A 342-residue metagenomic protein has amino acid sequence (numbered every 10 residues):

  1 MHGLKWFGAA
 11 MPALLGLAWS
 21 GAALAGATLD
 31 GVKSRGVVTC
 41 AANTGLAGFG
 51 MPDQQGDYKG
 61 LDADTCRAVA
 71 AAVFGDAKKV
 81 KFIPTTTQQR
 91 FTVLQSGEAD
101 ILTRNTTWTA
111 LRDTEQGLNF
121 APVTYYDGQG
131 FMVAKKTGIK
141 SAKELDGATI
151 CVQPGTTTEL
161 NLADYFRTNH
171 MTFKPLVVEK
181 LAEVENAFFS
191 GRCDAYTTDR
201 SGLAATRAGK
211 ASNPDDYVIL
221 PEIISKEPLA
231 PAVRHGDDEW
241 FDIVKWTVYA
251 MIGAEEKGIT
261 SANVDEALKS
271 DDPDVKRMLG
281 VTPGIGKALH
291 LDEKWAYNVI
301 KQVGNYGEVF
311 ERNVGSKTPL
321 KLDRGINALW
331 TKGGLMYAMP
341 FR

Functional and structural regions predicted by a protein language model:
M1-M11: Bacterial N-terminal signal peptides that target proteins for export
S20-G21: N-terminal signal peptide c-region/cleavage motif recognized by signal peptidases
K33-S34, A70-K78, Q95-A99, K136 (+6 more regions): Sec-exported extracytoplasmic/periplasmic mature domains
K33-T103, L289-K294, Q302, Y306 (+2 more regions): Extracytoplasmic small-molecule ligand-binding "clamshell" domains of the periplasmic binding protein/Venus flytrap
T39-G48, Y58-V73, T107, D127-E183: Bilobed "Venus flytrap"/periplasmic-binding protein-like clamshell domains and structurally analogous long
D64-R67, A71-V73, K136-I139, K143 (+6 more regions): Extended ligand-binding regions for polar small-molecule ligands
R67, A71, G75, K79-E144 (+2 more regions): Acidic, polar ligand-binding/catalytic clefts
